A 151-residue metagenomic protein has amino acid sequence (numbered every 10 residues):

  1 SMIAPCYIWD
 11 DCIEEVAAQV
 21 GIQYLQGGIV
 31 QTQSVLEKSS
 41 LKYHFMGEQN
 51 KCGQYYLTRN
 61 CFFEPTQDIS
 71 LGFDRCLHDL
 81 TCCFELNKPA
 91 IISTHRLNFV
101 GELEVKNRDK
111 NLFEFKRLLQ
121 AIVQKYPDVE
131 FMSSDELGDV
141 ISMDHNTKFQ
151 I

Functional and structural regions predicted by a protein language model:
S1-L86, I91: Active-site-adjacent pocket scaffolds in enzyme catalytic domains
Q19-S40, I91-I151: C-terminal domain-boundary segment and adjacent tail
